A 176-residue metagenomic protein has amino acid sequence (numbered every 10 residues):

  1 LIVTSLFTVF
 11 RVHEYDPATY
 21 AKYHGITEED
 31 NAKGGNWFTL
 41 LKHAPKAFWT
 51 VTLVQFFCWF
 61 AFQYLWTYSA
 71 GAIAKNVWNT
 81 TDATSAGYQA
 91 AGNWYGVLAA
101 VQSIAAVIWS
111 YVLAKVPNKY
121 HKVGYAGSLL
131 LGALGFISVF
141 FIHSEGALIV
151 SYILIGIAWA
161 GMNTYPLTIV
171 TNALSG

Functional and structural regions predicted by a protein language model:
L1-Y64: Intracellular loop-helix junctions on the cytosolic face of multi-pass helical membrane proteins
W49-V54, C58-S85: Helix-loop boundary and gating motifs at the non-cytosolic
W59, Q63, G156-T164: Small-residue-rich segments within alpha-helical transmembrane domains of MFS-like 12-TM solute carriers
V77-I104, V150: Loop-to-transmembrane helix entry
V107-H121: Helix-to-loop junctions at the C-terminal end of transmembrane segments in multipass secondary transporters
L130-H143: C-terminal ends and interior cores of transmembrane alpha-helices in multi-pass membrane transporters/permeases
F140-Y152: Helix-loop junctions at membrane interfaces in 12-TM secondary transporters
G161-G176: Intracellular juxtamembrane helix-capping segments at the cytosolic ends of symmetry-related transmembrane helices
